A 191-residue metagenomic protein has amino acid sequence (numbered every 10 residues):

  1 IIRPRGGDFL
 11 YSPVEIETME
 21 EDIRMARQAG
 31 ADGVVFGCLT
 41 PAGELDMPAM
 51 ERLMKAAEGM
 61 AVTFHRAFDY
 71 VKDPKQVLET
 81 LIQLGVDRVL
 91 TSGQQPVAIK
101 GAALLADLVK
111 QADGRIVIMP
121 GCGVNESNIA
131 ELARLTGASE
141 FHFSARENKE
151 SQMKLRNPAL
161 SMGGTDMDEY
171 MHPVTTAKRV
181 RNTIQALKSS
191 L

Functional and structural regions predicted by a protein language model:
I1-G6, L45-R66, A102-E126, T165-L191: Alpha-helix-loop-beta-strand connector modules within alpha/beta enzyme cores
I1-M54: Glycine/small-residue-rich loop that forms an oxyanion/phosphate-binding "nest" at active or ligand-binding sites
R3-G7, L39-P41, A67-D69, S92-Q95 (+2 more regions): Active-site beta-loop-alpha junctions enriched in small/polar residues
Y11-M25, D69-L84, L108-G114, I118 (+2 more regions): Catalytic cores of alpha/beta
M25-P41, V86-I99, T136-P158: Glycine-rich phosphate-binding active-site loops on the catalytic face of alpha/beta enzymes
A31-D87: Hydrophobic, well-structured mid-protein blocks that either form specific transmembrane helices
Y70-K72, L90-L104, V109-Q111: Active-site rim beta-loop-alpha module in soluble metabolic enzymes
A133, G137-L191: Long hydrophobic alpha-helical segments typical of transmembrane helices together with their membrane-interfacial
